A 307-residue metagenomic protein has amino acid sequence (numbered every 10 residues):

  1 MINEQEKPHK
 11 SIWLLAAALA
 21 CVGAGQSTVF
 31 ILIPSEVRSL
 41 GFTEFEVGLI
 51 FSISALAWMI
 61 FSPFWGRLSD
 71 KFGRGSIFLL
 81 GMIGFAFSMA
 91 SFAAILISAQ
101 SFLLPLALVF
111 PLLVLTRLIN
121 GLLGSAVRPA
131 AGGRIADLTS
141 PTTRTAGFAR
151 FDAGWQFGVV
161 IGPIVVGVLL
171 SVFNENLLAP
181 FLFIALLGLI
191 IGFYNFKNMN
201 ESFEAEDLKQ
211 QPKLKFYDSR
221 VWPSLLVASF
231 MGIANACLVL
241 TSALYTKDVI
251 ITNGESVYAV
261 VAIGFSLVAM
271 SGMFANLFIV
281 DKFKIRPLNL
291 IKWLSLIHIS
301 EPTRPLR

Functional and structural regions predicted by a protein language model:
M1-H9, N200-L226: Juxtamembrane intracellular "pre-TM" segments in multi-pass secondary transporters
E6-A55, N235-I251: Helix-loop boundary and gating motifs at the non-cytosolic
L49-G66, I263-A275: Central cavity-lining transmembrane alpha-helices of secondary-active solute carriers, predominantly the Major
S62-G73, F274-L288: Helix-to-loop junctions at the C-terminal end of transmembrane segments in multipass secondary transporters
T116-G154: Cytoplasmic helix-loop-helix junction between adjacent transmembrane helices in 12-TM secondary transporters
L186-E204: C-terminal membrane-cytosol helix-exit motif in multi-pass small-molecule transporters
I297-R307: Single conserved hydrophobic/aromatic residue that forms the stacking wall/gate of nucleotide- or nucleobase-binding
